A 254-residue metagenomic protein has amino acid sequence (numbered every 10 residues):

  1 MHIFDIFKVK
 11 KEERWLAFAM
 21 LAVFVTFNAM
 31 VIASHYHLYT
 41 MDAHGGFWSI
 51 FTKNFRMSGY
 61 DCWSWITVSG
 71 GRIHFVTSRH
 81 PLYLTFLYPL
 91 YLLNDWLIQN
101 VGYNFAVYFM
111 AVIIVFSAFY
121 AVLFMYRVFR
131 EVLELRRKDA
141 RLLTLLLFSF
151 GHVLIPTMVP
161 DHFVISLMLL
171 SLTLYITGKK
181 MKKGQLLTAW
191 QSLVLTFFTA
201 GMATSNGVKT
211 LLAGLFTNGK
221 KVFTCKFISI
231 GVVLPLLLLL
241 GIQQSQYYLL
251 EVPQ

Functional and structural regions predicted by a protein language model:
M1-H35: Start-transfer (signal-anchor) and selected internal transmembrane alpha helices of multi-pass inner/ER membrane
A29-I73, S229-Q254: Aromatic-rich transmembrane-lumenal/periplasmic boundary elements in polytopic membrane proteins
G70-N104: Short hydrophobic/aromatic helix or loop-helix immediately within or flanking a transmembrane segment in polytopic
L97-Y120: Loop-to-helix entry region of an early transmembrane alpha helix in multi-pass inner-membrane enzymes
M125-S149: Transmembrane-helix signature of polytopic, membrane-embedded enzymes that assemble or transfer cell-envelope glycans
M158-V164: Short acidic/glycine- and proline-prone juxtamembrane loop motifs at membrane-interface regions of multi-pass membrane
I165-K182: Specific aromatic-rich, kink-prone transmembrane helix
L186-N218, G231-P235: Membrane-interface alpha helices of multi-pass inner-membrane proteins
